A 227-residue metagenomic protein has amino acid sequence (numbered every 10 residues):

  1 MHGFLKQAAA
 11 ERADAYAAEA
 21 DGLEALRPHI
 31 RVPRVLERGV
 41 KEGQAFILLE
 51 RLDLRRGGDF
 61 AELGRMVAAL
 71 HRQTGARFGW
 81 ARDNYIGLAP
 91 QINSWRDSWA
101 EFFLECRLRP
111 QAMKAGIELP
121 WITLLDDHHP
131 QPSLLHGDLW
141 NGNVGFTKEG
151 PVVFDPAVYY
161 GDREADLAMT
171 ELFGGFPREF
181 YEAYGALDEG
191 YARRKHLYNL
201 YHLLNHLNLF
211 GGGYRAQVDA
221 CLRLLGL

Functional and structural regions predicted by a protein language model:
H2-E101, C106: ATP-binding pocket architecture of kinase catalytic cores
V40-G43, K148-G150, L200: Short strand-connecting beta-turns/loops that link adjacent beta-strands
R65-M66, M169-L172, A220: Glycine-rich, phosphate-binding/catalytic loops in enzymes
H71, H129-P130: Helix-to-catalytic-loop junction in kinase catalytic cores
I92-L104, Q131-L134, N141, G145-H196 (+1 more regions): Active-site Asp-x-Gly
W95-L125, H129: Hydrophobic, aromatic-enriched interface-forming segments
L197-H206: Short helix/strand-capping connector loops at secondary-structure junctions
H206-L227: ATP/Mg2+ or Mg2+-diphosphate-binding catalytic cores that bind nucleotide phosphates or diphosphates via glycine-rich
